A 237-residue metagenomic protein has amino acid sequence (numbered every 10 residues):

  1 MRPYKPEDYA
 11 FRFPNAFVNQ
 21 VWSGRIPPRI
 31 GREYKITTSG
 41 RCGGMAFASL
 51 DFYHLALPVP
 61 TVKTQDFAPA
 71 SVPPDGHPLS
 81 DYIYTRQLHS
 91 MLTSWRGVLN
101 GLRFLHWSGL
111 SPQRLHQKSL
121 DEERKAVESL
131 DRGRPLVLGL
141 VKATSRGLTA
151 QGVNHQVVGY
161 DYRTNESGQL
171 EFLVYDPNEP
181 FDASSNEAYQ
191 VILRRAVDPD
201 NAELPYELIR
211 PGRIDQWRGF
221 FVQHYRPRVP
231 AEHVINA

Functional and structural regions predicted by a protein language model:
M1, D8-P28, Y189-R195, R228-N236: N-terminal low-complexity, intrinsically disordered segments
P6-S119: Cysteine-nucleophile protease catalytic domains, especially the papain-like/related folds used in DUB/UBL proteases
A16, M45, V141, Y175-P177: Structured loops at beta-to-helix junctions and adjacent beta-edge loops in soluble globular domains
N19, A48-Y53, T144, R163-E166 (+1 more regions): Short loop/turn segments at secondary-structure transitions that flank enzyme active sites
I83-H106, L136, V157, F172 (+1 more regions): Extended, compositionally biased low-complexity polar/Lys-Gly-rich tracts and adjacent boundary/linker regions are
L115-L173: Active-site-adjacent substructure of cysteine-protease-like catalytic cores
L148-N154, R163-A237: Cys-His-centered catalytic/binding microenvironment captured across papain-like cysteine peptidases and homologous
